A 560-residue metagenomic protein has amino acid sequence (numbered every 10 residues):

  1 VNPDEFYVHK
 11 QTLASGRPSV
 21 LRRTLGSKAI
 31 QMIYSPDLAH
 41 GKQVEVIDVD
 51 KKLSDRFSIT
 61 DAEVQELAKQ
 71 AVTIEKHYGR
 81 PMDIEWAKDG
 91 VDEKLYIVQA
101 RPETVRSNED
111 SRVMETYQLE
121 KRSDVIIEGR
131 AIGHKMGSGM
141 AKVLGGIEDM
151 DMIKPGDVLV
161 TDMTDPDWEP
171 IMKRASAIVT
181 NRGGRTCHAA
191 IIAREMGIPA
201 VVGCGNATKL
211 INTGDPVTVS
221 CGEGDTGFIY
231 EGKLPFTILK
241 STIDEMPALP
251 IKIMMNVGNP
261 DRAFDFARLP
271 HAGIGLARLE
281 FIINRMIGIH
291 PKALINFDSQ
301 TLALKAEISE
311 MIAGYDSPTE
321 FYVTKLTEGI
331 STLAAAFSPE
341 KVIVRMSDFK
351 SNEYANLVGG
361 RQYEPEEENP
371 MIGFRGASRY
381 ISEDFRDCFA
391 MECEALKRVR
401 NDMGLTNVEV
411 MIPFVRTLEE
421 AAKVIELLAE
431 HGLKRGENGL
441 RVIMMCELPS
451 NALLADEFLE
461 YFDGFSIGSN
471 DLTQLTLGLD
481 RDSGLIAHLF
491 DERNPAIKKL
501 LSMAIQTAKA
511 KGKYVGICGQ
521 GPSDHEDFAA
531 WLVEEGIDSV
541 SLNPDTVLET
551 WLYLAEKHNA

Functional and structural regions predicted by a protein language model:
V1-D83, K88-D89, R130-S138, T161 (+4 more regions): Conserved catalytic alpha/beta cores of large enzymes that bind or transform nucleotide phosphates and polynucleotides
K10-T12, R17, R23-I47, K76-R122 (+8 more regions): Terminal amphipathic helices with adjacent charged low-complexity linkers/tails
T60, W168-M172, V179-G183, A207 (+3 more regions): Alpha-helix N-cap/helix-initiation motif
A71, S241-A560: Conserved alpha/beta-domain cores
E75-Y78, E148, M163, D167 (+2 more regions): Structural motif corresponding to the C-terminal cap of alpha-helices
R80, I198, K513: Short glycine/serine/threonine/alanine-rich loop segments
V91-D92, P102-N108, R112-M114, I126-V158 (+2 more regions): Acidic, glycine-rich flexible loop/linker segments
